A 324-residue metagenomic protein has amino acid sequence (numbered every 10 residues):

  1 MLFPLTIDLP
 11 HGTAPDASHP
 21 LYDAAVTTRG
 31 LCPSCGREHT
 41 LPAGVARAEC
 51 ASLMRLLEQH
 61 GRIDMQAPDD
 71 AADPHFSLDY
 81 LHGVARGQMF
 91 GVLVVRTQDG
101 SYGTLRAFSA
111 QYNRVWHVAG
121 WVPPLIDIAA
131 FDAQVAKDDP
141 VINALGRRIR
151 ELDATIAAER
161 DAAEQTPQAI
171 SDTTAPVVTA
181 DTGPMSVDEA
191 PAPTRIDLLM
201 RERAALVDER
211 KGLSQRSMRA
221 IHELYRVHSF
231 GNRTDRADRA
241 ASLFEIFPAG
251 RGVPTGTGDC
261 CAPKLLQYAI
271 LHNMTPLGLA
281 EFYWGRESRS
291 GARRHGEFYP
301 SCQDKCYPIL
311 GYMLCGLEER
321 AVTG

Functional and structural regions predicted by a protein language model:
M1-G324: Catalytic cores of nucleic-acid editing and processing enzymes, centered on the cytidine/adenosine deaminase
